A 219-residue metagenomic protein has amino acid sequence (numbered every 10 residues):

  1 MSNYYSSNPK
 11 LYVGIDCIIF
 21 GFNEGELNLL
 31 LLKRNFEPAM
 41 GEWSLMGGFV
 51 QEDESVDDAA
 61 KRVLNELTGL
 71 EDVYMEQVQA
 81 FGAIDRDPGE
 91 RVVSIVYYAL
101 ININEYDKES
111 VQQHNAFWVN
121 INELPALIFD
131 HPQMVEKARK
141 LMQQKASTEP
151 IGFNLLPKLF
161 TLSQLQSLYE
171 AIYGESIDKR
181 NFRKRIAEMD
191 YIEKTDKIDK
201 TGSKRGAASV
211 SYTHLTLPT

Functional and structural regions predicted by a protein language model:
S2-W43: N-terminal strand-loop-strand
L11-V13, D58-K61, N65-E105, E123 (+2 more regions): Active-site segment of metal-dependent pyrophosphate-handling enzymes, primarily the Nudix hydrolase catalytic core
E26-L70, G82, S147-S167: Conserved Nudix-box catalytic region and its N-terminal flanking loop in Nudix hydrolases and closely related
Y98, D107-M142, A146, L155-S163 (+1 more regions): NUDIX/MutT-family hydrolases
L168-E175: Short helix-coil junctions and helix-kink-helix linkers
K197-K204: Short, Lys/Arg-rich nucleic-acid/phosphate-binding segment
K204-Y212: Short, cationic-aromatic polyanion-contact patches
T213-T219: Conserved small/polar residues in nucleotide/adenosyl-binding loops
